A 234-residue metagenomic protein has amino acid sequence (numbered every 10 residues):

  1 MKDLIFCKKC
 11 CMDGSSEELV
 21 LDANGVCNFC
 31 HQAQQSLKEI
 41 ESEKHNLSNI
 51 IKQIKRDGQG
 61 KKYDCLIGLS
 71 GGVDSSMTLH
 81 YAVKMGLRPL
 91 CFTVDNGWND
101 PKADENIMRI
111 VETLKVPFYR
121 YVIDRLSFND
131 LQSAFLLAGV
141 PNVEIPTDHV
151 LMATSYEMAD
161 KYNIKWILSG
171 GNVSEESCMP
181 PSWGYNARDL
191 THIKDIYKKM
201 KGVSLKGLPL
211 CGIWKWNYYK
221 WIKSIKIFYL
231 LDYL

Functional and structural regions predicted by a protein language model:
M1-C65, Y81-L234: Nucleotide-activated chemistry modules centered on ATP-dependent adenylation/adenylyltransferase
C65-D74: Short, glycine-rich nucleotide/cofactor-binding loops
M77-T78: Hydrophobic positions on the alpha1 helix immediately C-terminal to the Walker A/P-loop
